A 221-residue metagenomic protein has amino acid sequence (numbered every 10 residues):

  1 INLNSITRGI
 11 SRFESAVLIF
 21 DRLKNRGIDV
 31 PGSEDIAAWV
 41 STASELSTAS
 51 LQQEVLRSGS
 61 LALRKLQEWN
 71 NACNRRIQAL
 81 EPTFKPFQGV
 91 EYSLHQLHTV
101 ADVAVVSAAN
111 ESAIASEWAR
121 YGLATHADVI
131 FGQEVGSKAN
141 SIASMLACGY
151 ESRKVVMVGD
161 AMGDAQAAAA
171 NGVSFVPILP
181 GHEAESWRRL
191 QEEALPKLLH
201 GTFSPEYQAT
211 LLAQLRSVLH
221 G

Functional and structural regions predicted by a protein language model:
I1-A109, E206: Alpha-helical substrate-recognition element adjacent to the catalytic core
P82-D102, A109-G221: C-terminal cap/substrate-recognition subdomain and adjoining C-terminal extension of metal-dependent phosphatase-like
